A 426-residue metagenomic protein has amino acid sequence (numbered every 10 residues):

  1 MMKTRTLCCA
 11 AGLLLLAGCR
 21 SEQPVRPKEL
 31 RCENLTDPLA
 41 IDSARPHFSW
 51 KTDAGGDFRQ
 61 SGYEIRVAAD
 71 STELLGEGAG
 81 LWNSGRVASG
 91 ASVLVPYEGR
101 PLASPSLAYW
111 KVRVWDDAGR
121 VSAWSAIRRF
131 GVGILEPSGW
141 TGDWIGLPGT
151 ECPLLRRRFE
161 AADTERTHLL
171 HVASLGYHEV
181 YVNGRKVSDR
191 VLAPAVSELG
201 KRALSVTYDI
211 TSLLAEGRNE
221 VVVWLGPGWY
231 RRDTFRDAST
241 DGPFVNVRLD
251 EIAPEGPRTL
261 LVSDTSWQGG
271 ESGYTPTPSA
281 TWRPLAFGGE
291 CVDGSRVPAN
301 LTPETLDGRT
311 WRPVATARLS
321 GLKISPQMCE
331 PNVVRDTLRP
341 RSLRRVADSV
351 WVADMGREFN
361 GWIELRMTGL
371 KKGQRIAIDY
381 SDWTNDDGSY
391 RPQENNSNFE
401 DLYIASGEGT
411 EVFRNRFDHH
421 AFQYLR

Functional and structural regions predicted by a protein language model:
M1-C8: Bacterial N-terminal signal peptides that target proteins for export
L16-G18: C-terminal motif of bacterial Sec signal peptides marking the signal peptidase cleavage site
S21: Short, conserved catalytic or interaction motifs in soluble domains
P24-L107, K111-R426: Extracellular/oxidizing-compartment recognition motifs
